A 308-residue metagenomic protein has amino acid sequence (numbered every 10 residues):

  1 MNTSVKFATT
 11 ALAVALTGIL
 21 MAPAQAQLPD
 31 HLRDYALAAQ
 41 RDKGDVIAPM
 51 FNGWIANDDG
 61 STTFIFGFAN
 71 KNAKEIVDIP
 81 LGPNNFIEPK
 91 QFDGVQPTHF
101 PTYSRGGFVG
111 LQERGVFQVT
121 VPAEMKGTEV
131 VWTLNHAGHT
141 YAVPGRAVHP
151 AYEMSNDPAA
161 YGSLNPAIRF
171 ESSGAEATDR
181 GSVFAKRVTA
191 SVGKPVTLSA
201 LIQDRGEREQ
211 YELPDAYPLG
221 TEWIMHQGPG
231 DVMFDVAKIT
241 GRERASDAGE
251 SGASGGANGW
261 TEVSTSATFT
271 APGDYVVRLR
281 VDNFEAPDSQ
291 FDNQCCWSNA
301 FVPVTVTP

Functional and structural regions predicted by a protein language model:
N2-A11: Bacterial N-terminal signal peptides that target proteins for export
T10-I19: Bacterial N-terminal signal peptides
M21-A26: Sec/Tat signal peptide C-region and signal peptidase I cleavage site
L28-D30, Y35, G44-N57, F68-N70 (+5 more regions): Extracellular/lumenal mature domains of secreted and surface-exposed proteins
T62-F68: Short, well-ordered beta-strand segments enriched in hydrophobic/aromatic residues
V77-R114: Acidic, aromatic-enriched beta-alpha/helix-loop junctions
G106-Q118, A257-V263: Aromatic sugar-binding surface patches on proteins that engage polysaccharides or sugar-phosphate polymers
R114-A137: Helix-rich interaction surfaces within compact, conserved domain-sized segments that mediate assembly or partner
